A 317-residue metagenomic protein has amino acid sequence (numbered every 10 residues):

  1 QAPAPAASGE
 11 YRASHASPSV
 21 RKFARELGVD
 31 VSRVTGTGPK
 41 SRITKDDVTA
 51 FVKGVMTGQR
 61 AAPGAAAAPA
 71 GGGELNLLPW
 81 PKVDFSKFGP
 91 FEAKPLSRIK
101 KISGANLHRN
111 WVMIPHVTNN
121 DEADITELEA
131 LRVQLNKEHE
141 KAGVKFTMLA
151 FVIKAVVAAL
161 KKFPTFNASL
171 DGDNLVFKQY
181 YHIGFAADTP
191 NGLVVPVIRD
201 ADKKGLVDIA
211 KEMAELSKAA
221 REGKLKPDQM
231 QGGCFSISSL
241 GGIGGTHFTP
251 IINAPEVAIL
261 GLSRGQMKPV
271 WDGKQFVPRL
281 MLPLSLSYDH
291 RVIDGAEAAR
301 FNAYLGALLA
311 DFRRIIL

Functional and structural regions predicted by a protein language model:
Q1-A4: Long, low-complexity intrinsically disordered regions
A7-R12, V31-R42: Short acidic, glycine/serine/threonine-rich helix-capping segments at coil-helix boundaries
S19, F23-D30, R42, D47 (+1 more regions): C-terminal catalytic/motor cores of large multi-domain enzyme assemblies
V34, V48-T49: A generic structural signal for ordered secondary structure
